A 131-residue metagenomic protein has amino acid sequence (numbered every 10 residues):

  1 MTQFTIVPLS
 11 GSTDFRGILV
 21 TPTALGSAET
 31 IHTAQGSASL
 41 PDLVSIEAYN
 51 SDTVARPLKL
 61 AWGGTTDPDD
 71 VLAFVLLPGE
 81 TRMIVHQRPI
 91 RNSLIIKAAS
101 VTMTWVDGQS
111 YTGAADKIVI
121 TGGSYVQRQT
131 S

Functional and structural regions predicted by a protein language model:
M1-A38, A98-S131: C-terminal interaction-tip segments
T33-Q35, E47-V54: Asparagine-centered strand-capping/turn motif at beta-strand->loop junctions
D42-V44, V54-L58, T104, D116-I118: Short beta-strand/loop motifs in extracellular/secreted proteins, especially within beta-sandwich accessory domains
V44-Y49, L94-I96, V101: Buried hydrophobic-core signal for structured, non-transmembrane domains
S51-V71: Short, surface-exposed beta-strand/strand-loop-strand elements in extracellular ectodomains
F74-T81: Short proline/glycine- and polar residue-rich coil/turn motifs
T81-R88: Exposed aromatic-hydrophobic patches
